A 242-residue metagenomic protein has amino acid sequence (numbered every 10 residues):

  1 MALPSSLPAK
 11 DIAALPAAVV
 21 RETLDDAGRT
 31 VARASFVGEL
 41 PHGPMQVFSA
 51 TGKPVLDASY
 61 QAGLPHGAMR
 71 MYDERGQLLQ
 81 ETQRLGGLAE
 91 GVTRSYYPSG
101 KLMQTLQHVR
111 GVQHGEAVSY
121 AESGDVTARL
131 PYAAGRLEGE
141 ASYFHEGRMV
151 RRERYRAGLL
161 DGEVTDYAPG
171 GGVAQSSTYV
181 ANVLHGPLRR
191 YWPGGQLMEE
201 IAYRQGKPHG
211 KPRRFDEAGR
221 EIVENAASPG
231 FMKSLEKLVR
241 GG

Functional and structural regions predicted by a protein language model:
M1-G242: Glycine/tyrosine- and acidic-biased, solvent-exposed loop/turn segments at the edges of beta-strands
